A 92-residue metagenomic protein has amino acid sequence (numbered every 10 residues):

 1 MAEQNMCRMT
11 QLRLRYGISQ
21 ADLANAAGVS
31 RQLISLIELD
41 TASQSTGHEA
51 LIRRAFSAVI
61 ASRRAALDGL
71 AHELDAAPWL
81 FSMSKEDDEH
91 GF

Functional and structural regions predicted by a protein language model:
M1-Q4: A detector for short, charged/polar N-terminal pre-domain segments
R8-D22, L51, P78, M83-S84: Short basic helix-loop element that most often maps to the first helix and adjoining turn of HTH DNA-binding modules
L14-R15, A26, F56-A61: Extended low-polarity, hydrophobic cluster-rich segments
G17-L36: Short alpha-helical DNA-recognition segment
L39: Short, conserved catalytic or interaction motifs in soluble domains
S45-A66: DNA major-groove recognition helix of helix-turn-helix/homeodomain DNA-binding modules
R63-F92: Short, charged recognition helix plus adjacent turn of helix-turn-helix-like nucleic-acid-binding domains
